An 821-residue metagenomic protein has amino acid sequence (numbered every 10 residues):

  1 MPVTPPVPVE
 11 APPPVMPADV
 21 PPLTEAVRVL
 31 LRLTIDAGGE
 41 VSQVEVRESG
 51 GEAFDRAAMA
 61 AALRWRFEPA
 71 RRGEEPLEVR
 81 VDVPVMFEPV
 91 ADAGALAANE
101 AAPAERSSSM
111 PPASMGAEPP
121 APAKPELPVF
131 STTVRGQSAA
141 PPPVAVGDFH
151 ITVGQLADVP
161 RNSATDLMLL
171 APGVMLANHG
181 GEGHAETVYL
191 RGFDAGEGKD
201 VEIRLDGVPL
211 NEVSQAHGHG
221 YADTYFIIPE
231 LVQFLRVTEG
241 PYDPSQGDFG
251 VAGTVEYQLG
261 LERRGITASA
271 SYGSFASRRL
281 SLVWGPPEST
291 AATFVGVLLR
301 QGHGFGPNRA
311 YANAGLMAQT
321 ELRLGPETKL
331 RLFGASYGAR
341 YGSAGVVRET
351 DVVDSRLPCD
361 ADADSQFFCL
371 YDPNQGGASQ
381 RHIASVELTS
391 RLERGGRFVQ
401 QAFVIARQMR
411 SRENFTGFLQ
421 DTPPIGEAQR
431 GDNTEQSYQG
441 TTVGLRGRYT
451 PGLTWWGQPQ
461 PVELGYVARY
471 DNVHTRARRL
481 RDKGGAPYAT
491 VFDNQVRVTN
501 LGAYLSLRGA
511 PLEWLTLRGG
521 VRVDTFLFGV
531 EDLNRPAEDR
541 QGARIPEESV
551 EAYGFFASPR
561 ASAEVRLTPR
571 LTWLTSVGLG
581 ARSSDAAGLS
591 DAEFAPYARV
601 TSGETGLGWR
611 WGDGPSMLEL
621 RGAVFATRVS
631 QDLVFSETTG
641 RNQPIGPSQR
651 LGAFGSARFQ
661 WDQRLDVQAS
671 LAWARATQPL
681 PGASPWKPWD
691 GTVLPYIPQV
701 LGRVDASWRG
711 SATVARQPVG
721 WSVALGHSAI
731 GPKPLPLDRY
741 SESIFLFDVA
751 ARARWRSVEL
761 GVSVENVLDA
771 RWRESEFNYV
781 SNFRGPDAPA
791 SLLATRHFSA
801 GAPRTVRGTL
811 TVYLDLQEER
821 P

Functional and structural regions predicted by a protein language model:
V3-P5, A11, A93-A157, T165 (+3 more regions): Short, acidic, small-residue-rich periplasmic hinge/interaction motif at the N-terminus of Gram-negative outer-membrane
T165-E212: Extracytoplasmic beta-strand/coil segments of soluble accessory domains associated with Gram-negative outer-membrane
V208-E239, Y257-Q258, P358, E637: Short acidic/polar hinge/loop motifs at secondary-structure boundaries that mediate gating or recognition
Y272-Q301, G306-G345, Q375-R397, W456 (+3 more regions): Transmembrane beta-barrel wall of Gram-negative outer-membrane proteins
L282, R397-F415, R566, T572-G578 (+3 more regions): Membrane-embedded beta-barrel scaffold of Gram-negative outer-membrane proteins
T328-L332, G377-A537, R566, L618-V624: Face-selective signature of the C-terminal outer-membrane beta-barrel domain
Y449-T450, E513, L517, T525-F526 (+3 more regions): Gram-negative outer-membrane beta-barrel transporters
V667, A729, A753-P821: C-terminal beta-signal and adjacent terminal beta-strands/loops of Gram-negative outer-membrane beta-barrel proteins
